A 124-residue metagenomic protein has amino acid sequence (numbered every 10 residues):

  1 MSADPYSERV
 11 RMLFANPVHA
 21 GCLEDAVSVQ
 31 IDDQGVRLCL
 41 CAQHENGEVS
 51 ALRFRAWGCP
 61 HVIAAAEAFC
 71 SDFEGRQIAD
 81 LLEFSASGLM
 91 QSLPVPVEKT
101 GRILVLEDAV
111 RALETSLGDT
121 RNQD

Functional and structural regions predicted by a protein language model:
M1-D124: Domain-level signature for proteins that mediate thiol-based redox and metal-cofactor handling
